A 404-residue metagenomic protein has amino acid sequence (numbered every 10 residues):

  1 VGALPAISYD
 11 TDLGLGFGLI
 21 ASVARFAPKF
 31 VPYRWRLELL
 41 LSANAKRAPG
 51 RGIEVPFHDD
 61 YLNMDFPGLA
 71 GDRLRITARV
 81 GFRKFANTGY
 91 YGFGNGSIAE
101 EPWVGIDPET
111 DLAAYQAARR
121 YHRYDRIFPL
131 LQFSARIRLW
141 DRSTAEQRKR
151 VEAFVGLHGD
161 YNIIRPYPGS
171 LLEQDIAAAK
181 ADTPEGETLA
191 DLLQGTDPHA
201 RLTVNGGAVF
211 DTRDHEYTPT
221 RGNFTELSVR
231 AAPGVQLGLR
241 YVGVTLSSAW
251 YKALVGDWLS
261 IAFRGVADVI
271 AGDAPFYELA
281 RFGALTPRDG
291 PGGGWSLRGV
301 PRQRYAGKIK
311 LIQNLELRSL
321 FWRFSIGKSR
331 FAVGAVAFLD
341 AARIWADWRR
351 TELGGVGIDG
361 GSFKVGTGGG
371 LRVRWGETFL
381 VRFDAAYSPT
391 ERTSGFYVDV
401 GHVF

Functional and structural regions predicted by a protein language model:
V1, F26-W35, G68-I76, W140-E152 (+6 more regions): Short loop/turn motifs that connect adjacent beta-strands in outer-membrane beta-barrel proteins
I7-Y9, L19, W35-A45, I76-K84 (+11 more regions): Transmembrane beta-barrel strands of outer-membrane/channel proteins
I7-Y9, V23-R25, F66-G68, F133-L139 (+7 more regions): Residue-level signature of outer-membrane beta-barrel architecture
L13-F17, A21, Y33, E54-D60 (+10 more regions): Residues that define the transmembrane beta-barrel architecture of outer-membrane proteins
L19, G50-G52, T88-G96, R165-Q174 (+6 more regions): Outer-membrane beta-barrel translocator domains and adjoining extracellular loop/strand segments of Gram-negative
I20-S134, L139-P184: A subset of solvent-exposed loop/turn segments in beta-rich extracellular surface proteins, enriched in glycine
R47-P49, Y61, K180-D197, R201-F338 (+1 more regions): C-terminal outer-membrane beta-barrel translocator/porin domains of Gram-negative envelope proteins and their
L371-V373, R392-F404: Outer-membrane beta-barrel "beta-signal"
